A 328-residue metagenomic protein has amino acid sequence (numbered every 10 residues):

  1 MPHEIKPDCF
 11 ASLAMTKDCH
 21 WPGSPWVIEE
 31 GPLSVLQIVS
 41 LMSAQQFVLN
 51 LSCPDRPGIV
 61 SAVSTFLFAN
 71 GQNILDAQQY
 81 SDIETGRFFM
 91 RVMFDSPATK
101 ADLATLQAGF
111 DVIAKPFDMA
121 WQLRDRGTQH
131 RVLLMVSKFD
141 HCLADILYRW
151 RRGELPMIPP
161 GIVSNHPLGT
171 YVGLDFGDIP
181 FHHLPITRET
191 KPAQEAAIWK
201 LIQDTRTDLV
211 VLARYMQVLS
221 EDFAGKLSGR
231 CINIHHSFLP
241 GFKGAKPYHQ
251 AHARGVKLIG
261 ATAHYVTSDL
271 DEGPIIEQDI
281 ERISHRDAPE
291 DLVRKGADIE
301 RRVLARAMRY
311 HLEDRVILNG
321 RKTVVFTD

Functional and structural regions predicted by a protein language model:
M1-H3, L13-K17, W21-G31, G58: A cross-taxon signal for low-complexity, glycine/charged-rich
P2, K6-F10, S34-Q37: N-terminal basic, low-structured, amphipathic or hydrophobic segments
S40-H130: A conserved regulatory-domain signal marking ACT and ACT-like small-molecule sensing domains and adjacent regulatory
V132-C142: Short, glycine-rich nucleotide/cofactor-binding loops
D140-R152: Histidine-anchored nucleotide/phosphate-binding helix
M157-P167: Short internal beta-strands
H166, R188-T190, Q194, T205-D328: Donor/substrate-binding cores of folate-linked one-carbon enzymes
L174-T205: Adenosine-nucleotide cofactor-binding segment
